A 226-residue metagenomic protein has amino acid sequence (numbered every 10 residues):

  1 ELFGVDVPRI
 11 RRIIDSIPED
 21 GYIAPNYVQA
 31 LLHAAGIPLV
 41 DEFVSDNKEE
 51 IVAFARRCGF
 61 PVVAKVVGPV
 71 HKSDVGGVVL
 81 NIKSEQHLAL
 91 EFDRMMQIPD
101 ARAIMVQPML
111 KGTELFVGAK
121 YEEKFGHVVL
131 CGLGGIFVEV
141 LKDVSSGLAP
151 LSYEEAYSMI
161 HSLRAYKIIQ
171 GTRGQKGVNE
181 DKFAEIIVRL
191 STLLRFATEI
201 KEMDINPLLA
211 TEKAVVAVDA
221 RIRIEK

Functional and structural regions predicted by a protein language model:
E1-K226: ATP-dependent carboxylate/acyl-activation modules
